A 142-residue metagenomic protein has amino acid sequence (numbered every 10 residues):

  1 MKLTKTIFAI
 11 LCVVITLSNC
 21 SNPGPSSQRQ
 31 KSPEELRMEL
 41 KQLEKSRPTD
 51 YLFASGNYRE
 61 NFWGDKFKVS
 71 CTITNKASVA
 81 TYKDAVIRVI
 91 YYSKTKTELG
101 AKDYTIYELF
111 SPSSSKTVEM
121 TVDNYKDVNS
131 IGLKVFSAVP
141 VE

Functional and structural regions predicted by a protein language model:
T16-N19: C-terminal motif of bacterial Sec signal peptides marking the signal peptidase cleavage site
P23-K66: Transition segment at domain starts
K31-M38, A101, E119-E142: Terminal connector regions
V69-N75: Short, well-ordered beta-strand segments enriched in hydrophobic/aromatic residues
N75-A77, S93: Short solvent-exposed capping/turn motifs at the termini of beta-strands
S78-K83: A short beta-turn/strand-edge loop motif at beta-sheet boundaries
K94-Y104: Short beta-strand and strand-turn-strand segments in soluble, beta-rich domains
Y107-S114: Short proline/glycine- and polar residue-rich coil/turn motifs
